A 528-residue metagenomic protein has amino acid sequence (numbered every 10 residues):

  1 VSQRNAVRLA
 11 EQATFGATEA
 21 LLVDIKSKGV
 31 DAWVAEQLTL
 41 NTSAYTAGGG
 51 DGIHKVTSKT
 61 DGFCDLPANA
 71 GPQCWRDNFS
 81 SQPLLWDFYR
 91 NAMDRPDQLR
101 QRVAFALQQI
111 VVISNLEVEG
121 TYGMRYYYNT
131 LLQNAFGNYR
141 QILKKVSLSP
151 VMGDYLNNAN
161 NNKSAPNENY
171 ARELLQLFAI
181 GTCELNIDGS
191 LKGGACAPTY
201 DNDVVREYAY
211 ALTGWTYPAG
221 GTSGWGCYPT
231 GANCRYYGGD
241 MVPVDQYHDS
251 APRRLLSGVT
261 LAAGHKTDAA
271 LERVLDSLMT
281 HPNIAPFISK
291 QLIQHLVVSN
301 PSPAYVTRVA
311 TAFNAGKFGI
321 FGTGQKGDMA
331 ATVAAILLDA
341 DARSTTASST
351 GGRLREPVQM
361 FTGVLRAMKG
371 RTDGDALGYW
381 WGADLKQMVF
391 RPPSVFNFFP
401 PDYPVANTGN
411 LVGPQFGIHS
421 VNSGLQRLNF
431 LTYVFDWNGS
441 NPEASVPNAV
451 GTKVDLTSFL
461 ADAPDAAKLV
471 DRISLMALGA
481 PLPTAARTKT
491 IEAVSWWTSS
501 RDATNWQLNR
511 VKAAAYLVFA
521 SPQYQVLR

Functional and structural regions predicted by a protein language model:
V1-A44: N-terminal mature-domain "stem" immediately C-terminal to a signal peptide or N-terminal signal-anchor/transmembrane
V7-T14, H281-A285, S289-K326, A334-R528: Flexible, low-complexity segments enriched for small/polar residues
K26, I53-P72, R76-Y89, G120-G382 (+1 more regions): Active-site substrate-binding loop specific to GH73 endo-beta-N-acetylglucosaminidase modules in bacterial autolysins
S80-L84, D94-R102: Amphipathic interfacial helices
L99-V103, N115-Y122: Short, flexible active-site-proximal loops enriched in glycine and acidic residues
